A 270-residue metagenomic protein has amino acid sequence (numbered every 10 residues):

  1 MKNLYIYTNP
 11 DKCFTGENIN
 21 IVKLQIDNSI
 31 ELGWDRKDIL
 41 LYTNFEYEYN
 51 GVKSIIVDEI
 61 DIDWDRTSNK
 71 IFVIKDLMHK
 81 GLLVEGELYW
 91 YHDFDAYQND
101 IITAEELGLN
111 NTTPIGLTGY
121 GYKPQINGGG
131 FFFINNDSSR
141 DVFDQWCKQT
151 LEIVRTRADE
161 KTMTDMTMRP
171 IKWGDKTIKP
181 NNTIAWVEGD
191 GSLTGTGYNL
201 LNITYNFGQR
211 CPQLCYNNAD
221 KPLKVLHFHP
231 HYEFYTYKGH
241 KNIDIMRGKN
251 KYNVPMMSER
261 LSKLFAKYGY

Functional and structural regions predicted by a protein language model:
M1-R66, D76-E85, D137, M257-Y270: N-terminal anchoring/stem segment of glycosyltransferases
N20-K23, S68-F72, R157-M168: A structural signal for well-ordered alpha-helical segments within the folded catalytic domains of diverse enzymes
L41-E48, Q98-T103, N206: Short, polar loop motifs at secondary-structure junctions
F45-K53, A104-N110, A219, Y237-K238: Short loop/helix-cap segments at secondary-structure boundaries that form the rim of catalytic
S54-I56, R66-I126, R140: GT-A fold catalytic core of metal-dependent nucleotide-sugar glycosyltransferases, centered on the diacidic
V73, E85, I115, G130-F132 (+3 more regions): Conserved hydrophobic/aromatic beta-strand scaffold that supports enzyme active sites
Q125, G129-D137: Short glycine- and hydrophobic/aromatic-rich loop-to-beta-strand nucleating segment in the catalytic cores
D137-Y270: Catalytic core and acceptor-binding pocket of nucleotide-sugar-dependent glycosyltransferases
